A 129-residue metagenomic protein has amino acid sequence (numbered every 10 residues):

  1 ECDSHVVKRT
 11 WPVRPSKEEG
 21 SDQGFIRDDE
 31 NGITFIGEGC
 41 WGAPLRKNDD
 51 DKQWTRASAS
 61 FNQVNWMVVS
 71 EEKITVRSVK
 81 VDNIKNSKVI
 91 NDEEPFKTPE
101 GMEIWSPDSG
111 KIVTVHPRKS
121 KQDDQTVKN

Functional and structural regions predicted by a protein language model:
S4-N129: Metal-dependent phosphoesterase/phosphodiesterase active-site architecture
